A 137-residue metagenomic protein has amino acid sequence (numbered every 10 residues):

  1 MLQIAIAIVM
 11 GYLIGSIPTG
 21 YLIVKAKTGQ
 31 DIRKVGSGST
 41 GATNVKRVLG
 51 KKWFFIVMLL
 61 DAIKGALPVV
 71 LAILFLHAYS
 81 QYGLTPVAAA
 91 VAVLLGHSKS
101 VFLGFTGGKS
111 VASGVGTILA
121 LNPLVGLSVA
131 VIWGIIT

Functional and structural regions predicted by a protein language model:
M1-A7, V69-A88, L119-G126: Helix-coil boundary and interhelical linker segments in multi-pass alpha-helical membrane proteins
L2-T28: N-terminal signal-anchor transmembrane alpha helix
M10, L59-I63, S128, I132: Hydrophobic residues within alpha-helical transmembrane segments of multi-pass solute transporters/permease subunits
S16-L22, L67, T106-A112, S128: Transmembrane helix boundary and interhelical junction motifs in multipass membrane proteins
G20-I23, L94-T106, I135-T137: C-terminal ends of transmembrane helices
Y21-F54, G107: Cytosolic, membrane-interface loops and tails of multi-pass inner-membrane proteins
K46-L49, A72-L76, A92, S110-T137: Interfacial segments of multi-pass membrane proteins
K52-I73, P86-S98: Alpha-helical membrane segments and adjacent membrane-interface helices in multi-pass membrane proteins
